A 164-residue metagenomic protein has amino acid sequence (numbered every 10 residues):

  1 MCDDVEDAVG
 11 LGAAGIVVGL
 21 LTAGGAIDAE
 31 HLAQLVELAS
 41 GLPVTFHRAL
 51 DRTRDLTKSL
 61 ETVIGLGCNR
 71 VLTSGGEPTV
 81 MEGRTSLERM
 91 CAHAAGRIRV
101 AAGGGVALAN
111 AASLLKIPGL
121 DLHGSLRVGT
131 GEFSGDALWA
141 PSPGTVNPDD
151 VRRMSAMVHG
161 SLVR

Functional and structural regions predicted by a protein language model:
M1-D7, D51-L66, R89-A102, V106-G124: Catalytic cores of alpha/beta
M1-L32: Glycine/small-residue-rich loop that forms an oxyanion/phosphate-binding "nest" at active or ligand-binding sites
G12-A14, S40-V44, G67-N69, A95-V100 (+2 more regions): Short, well-ordered coil/turn segments that N-cap beta-strands
A13-L20, V44-R48, R70-G75: Short beta-strands and strand-loop turn motifs
L20, R48, G75-G76, A102-V106 (+1 more regions): Short secondary-structure boundary segments
L20-S40, T53-S59, G76-H93, L108-S113 (+2 more regions): Active-site-adjacent beta->alpha loops and helix N-cap segments on the catalytic face of soluble alpha/beta enzymes
M157-R164: Generic C-terminal helix-cap and adjacent flexible tail
